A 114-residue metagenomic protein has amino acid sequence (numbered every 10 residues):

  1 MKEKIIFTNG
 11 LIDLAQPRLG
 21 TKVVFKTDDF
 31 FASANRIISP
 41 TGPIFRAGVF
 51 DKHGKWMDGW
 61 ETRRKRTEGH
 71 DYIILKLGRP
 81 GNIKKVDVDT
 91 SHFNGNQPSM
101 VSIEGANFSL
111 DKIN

Functional and structural regions predicted by a protein language model:
M1-T67, H92-N114: Juxtadomain low-complexity/linker regions and immediately adjacent membrane-anchoring helices
G48, K52, K76-G81: Helix-boundary capping/turn motifs
R66-G78: Short beta-strands within extracellular/lumenal beta-sheet-rich domains
H70-Y72, I83, P98-M100: Extracellular structured ligand-interaction cores
K76, D87-D89, E104: Residue-level recognition of well-ordered beta-strand positions that form the cores of beta-sheet-rich folds across
G81-H92: A short beta-strand element within beta-rich, extracytoplasmic domains of secreted/secretory-pathway proteins
